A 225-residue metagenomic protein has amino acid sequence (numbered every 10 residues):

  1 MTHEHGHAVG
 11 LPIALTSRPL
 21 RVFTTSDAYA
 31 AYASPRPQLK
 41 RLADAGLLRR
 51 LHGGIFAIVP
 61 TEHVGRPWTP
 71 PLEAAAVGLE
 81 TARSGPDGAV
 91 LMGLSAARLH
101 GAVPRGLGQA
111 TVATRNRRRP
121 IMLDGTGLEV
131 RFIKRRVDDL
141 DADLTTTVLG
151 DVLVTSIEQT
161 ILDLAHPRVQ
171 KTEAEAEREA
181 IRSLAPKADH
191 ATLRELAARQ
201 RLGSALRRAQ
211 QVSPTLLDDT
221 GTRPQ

Functional and structural regions predicted by a protein language model:
M1-L11, P71: Short alpha-helical segments that sit at the start of domains
H7-S34: Polyanion-binding surface elements
T16, K40-D44, H166, A198: Alpha-helix boundary recognition
S17, G85, G150: Generic anion/oxyanion-binding catalytic loop in active/binding sites
V22-S26, R36-D143: Short gly/ser-rich loop at a beta-strand->alpha-helix junction or flexible surface loop bordering the NTP-binding
F23, S34, L91, K171-T172 (+1 more regions): Short coil/turn linker and secondary-structure boundary residues
Y29, V137-Q225: Hydrophobic alpha-helical interaction segments
